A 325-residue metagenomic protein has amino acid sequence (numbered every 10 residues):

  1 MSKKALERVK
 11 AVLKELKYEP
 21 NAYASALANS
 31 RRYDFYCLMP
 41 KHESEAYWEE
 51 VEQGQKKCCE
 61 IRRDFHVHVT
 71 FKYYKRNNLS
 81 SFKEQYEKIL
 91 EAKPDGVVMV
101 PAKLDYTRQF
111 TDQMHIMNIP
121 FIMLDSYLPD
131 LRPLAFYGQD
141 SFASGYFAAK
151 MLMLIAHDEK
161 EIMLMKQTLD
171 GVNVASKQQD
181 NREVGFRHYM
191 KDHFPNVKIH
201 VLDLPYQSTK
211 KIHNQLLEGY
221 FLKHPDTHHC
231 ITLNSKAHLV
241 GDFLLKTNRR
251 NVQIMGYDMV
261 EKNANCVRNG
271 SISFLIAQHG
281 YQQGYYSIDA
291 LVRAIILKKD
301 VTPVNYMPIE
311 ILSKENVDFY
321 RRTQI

Functional and structural regions predicted by a protein language model:
M1-S30: N-terminal helix-turn-helix DNA-binding module of bacterial transcription factors
V12, L16, N173-V174, M190-H193 (+1 more regions): Hinge/cleft segment of the Venus flytrap/periplasmic-binding protein
P20-S80, E84: Amphipathic helical "hinge" segments at domain boundaries
P40-E49, T70-S80, G138-S144, K166-H188 (+4 more regions): Hinge/beta->alpha junction and helix N-cap segments in small-molecule ligand-binding domains
I89, G96-I116, K198-N263: Hydrophobic alpha-helical
D105-A143, V260-R268, I272: Flexible loop/hinge segments that line or gate small-molecule binding clefts
F136-M163, H213-N214, H279-I296: Hydrophobic alpha-helical segments within soluble ligand-binding/sensing domains
